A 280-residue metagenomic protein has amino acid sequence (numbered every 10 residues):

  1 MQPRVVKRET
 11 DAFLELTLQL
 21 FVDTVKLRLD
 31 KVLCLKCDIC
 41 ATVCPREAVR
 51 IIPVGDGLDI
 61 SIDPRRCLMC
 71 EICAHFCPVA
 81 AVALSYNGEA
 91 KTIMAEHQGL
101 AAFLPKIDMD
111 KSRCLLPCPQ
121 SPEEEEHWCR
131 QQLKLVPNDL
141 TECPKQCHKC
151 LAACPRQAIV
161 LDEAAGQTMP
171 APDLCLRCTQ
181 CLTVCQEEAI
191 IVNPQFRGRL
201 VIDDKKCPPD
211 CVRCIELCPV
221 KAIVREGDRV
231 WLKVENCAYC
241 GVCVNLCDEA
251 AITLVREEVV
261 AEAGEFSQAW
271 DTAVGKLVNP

Functional and structural regions predicted by a protein language model:
M1-K26, V32, P64-P280: Flanking helices and flexible, charged tails adjoining ferredoxin-like Fe-S electron-transfer domains in multi-subunit
V32-V54, A152: The feature marks the first
R50-D56, V160-A165: RNA-recognition motif
